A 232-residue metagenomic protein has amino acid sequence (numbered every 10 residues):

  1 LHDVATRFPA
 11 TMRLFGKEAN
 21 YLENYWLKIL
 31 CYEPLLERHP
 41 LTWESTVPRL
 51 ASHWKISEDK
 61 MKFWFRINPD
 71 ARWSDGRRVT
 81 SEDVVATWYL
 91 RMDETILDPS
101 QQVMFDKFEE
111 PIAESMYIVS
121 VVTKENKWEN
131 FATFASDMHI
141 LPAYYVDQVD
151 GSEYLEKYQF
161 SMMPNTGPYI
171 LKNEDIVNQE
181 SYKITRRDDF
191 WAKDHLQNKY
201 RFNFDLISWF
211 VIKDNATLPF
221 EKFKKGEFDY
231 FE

Functional and structural regions predicted by a protein language model:
L1-R7, S52, K62-F65, V84-W88 (+4 more regions): Short, well-ordered beta-strand elements
H2-E58, Y89, P164-T166: N-terminal lobe/hinge region of extracytoplasmic solute-binding protein
T6-P9, P40-L41, D59-M61, N68-D70 (+7 more regions): Solvent-exposed coil/turn segments that connect beta secondary-structure elements in extracytoplasmic/periplasmic
P9-K17, W43-T46, S74, E129-A132 (+3 more regions): Short, solvent-exposed loop/turn elements at domain surfaces
W26, Y32-E33, E37-L41, S136-S208 (+1 more regions): Gly/Pro-rich hinge or "lid" segments in bacterial periplasmic/extracellular proteins
H53-L97, S120, P219-K225: Aromatic- and charge-enriched surface segment that lines or borders ligand/interaction sites
Q101-D150, P168-I170, D175: Surface-exposed binding/hinge segments that line and control ligand-binding clefts or catalytic entry sites
F228-E232: Paired acidic/hydrophobic, glycine-rich loop segments that form the ligand-binding mouth/hinge of periplasmic-binding
